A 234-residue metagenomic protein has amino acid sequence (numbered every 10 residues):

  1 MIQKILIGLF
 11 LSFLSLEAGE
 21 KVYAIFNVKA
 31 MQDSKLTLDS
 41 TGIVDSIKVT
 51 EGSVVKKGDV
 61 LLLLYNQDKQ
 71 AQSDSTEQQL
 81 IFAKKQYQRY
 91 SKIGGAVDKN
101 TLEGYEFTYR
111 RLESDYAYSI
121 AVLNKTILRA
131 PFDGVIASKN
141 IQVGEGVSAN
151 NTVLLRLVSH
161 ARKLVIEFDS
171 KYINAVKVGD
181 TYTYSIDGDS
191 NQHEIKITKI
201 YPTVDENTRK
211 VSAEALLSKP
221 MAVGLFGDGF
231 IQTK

Functional and structural regions predicted by a protein language model:
M1-G8: Sec-dependent signal peptide recognition, specifically the positively charged N-region followed immediately by
L9-A18: Hydrophobic h-region of N-terminal signal peptides that target proteins for export in Gram-negative bacteria
K21-D39, E113-P131, R156, K199-T203: Short beta-strand-turn/beta-hairpin segments enriched in glycine/proline and small hydrophobics that form edge-strand
N27, S46, V54-V60, R129-F168: Surface-exposed patches in structured soluble domains
S46-V49, V54, N140, M221-G229: Exposed loop and linker-edge segments at protein-protein interfaces
S53-F132, V165: Amphipathic alpha-helical coiled-coil/rod segments that serve as protein-protein coupling scaffolds
A137, Q192-K234: Structural microfeature recognizing short secondary-structure transition sites
D180-E194: Low-complexity, intrinsically disordered, polar/proline/glycine/glutamine-rich protein-protein interaction regions
